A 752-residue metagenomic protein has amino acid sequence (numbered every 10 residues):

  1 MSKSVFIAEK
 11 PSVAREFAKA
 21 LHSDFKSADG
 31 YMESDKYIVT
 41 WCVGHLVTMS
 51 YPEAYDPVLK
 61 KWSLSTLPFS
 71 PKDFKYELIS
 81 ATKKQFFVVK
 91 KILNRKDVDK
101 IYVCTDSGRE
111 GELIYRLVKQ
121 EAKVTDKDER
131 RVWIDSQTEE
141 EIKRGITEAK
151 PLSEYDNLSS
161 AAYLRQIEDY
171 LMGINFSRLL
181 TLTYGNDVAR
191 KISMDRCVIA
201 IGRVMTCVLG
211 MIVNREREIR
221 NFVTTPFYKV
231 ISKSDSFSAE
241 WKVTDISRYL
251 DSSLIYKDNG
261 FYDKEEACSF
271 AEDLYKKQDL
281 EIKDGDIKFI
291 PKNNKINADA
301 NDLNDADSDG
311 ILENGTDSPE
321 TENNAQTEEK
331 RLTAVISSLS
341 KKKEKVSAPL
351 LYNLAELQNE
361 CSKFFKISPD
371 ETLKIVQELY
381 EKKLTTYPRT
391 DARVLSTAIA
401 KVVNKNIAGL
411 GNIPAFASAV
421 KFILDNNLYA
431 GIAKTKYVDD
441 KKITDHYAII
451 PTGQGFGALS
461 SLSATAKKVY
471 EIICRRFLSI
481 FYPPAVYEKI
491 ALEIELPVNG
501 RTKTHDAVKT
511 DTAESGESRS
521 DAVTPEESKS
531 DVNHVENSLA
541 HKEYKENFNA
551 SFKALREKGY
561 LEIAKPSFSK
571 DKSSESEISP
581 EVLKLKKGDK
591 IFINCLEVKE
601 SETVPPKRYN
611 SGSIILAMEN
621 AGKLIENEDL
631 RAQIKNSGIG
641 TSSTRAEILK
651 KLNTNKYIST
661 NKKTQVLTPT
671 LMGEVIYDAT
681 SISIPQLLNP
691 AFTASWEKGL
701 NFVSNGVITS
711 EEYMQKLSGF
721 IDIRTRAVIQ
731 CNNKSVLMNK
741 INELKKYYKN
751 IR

Functional and structural regions predicted by a protein language model:
M1-R178, D286, I432, F568-S569: Intrinsically disordered, low-complexity regulatory segments
S2-K3, C104-S107, C197-V198, K341-L350 (+3 more regions): Conserved short loop/turn motifs at secondary-structure junctions
S2-V5, A28, L93, D99 (+8 more regions): Basic, low-complexity terminal or inter-domain segments flanking catalytic cores
P11-A14, V43-T48, S107-G111, S136-E141 (+6 more regions): Conserved nucleotide-binding/hydrolysis micro-motifs of P-loop NTPases
F74, F87, K96, E139-S234 (+1 more regions): C-terminal or mid-to-C-terminal helical accessory/interaction module adjacent to the motor/catalytic core
K191-A200, I212-A271, E281, F364 (+1 more regions): C-terminal helical "lid" subdomain and adjoining coupling/linker elements of P-loop NTPases
S253-L350: Metal- or metallocofactor-binding catalytic centers and their adjacent structured scaffolds across diverse enzyme
